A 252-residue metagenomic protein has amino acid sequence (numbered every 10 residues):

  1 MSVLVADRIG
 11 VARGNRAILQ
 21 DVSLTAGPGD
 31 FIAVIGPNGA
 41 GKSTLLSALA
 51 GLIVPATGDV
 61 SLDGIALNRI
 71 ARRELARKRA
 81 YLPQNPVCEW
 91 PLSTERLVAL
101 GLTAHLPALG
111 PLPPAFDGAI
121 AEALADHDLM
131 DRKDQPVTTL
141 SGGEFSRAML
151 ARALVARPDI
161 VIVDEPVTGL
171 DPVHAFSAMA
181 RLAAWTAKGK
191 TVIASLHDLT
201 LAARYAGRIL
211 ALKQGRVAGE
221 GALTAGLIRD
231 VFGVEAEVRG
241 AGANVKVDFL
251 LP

Functional and structural regions predicted by a protein language model:
I35-P37: The feature captures the beta-strand-to-loop junction immediately N-terminal to the Walker
A50: Helix-to-loop junction immediately C-terminal to a conserved catalytic motif
G58-A66, L75: Conserved ABC transporter NBD signature motif
A99, P114-R132: Conserved ABC ATPase "signature" region
P136-L140, E144: Conserved ABC ATPase signature
V161-E165: Catalytic Walker B motif of ABC-type/P-loop ATPase nucleotide-binding domains
R229-P252: ABC ATPase nucleotide-binding domains
